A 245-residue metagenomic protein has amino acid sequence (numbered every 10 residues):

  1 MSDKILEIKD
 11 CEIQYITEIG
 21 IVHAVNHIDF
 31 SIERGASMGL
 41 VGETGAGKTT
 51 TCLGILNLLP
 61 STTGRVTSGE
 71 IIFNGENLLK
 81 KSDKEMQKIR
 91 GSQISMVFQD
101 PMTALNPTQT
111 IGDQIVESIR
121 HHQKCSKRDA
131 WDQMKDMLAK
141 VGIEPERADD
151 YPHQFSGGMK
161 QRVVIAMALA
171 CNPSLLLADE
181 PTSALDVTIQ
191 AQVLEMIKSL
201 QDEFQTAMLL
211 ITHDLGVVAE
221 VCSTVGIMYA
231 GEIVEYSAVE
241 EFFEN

Functional and structural regions predicted by a protein language model:
S2-I5, Q14-H27, L58-G64, K81-M86 (+1 more regions): A short, flexible loop at the N-terminus of ABC-type nucleotide-binding domains that lies
V66-N77: Conserved ABC transporter NBD signature motif
N77, E117, R128-E146: Conserved ABC ATPase "signature" region
A170-S174: A short, proline-enriched helix->beta-strand linker immediately N-terminal to the Walker B motif in ABC-type P-loop
V218-E220: A short, surface-exposed alpha-helical micro-motif characterized by mixed small hydrophobic and charged/polar residues
T224, Y236: Short, glycine/charged-rich "phosphate-handling" switch motifs in NTP-dependent and phosphotransfer domains
